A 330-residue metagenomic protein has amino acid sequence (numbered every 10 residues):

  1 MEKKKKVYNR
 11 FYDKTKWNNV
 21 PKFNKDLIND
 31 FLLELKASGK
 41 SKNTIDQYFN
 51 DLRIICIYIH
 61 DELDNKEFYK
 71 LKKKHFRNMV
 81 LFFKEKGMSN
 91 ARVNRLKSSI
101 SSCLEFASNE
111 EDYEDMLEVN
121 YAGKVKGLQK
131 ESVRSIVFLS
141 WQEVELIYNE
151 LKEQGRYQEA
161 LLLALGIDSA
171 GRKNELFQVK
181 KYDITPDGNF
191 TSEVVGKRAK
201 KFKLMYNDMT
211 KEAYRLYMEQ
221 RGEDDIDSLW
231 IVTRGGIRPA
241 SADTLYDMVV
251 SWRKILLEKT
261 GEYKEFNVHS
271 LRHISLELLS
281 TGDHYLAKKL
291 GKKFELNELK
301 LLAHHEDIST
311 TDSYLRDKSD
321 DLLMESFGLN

Functional and structural regions predicted by a protein language model:
F11-K14, I28-R134: N-terminal core-binding DNA-recognition domain of tyrosine recombinases/integrases
I45, I100, L162-L163, A170 (+2 more regions): Alpha-helix N-cap/helix-start motif at helix boundaries, enriched for small hydrophobics
L128-L146, R198-M209, E223-D227: DNA breakage-rejoining catalytic core of tyrosine-based enzymes
W141-K173: Basic, Lys/Arg- and aromatic-enriched nucleic-acid-binding interface segment
S169, N174, Q178-A213: Conserved tyrosine-mediated DNA breakage-rejoining catalytic core shared by Y-recombinases
G196-L216, D227-S251, E265-N267: C-terminal catalytic core of Y-nucleophile DNA break-rejoin enzymes
R198, A303-L329: Catalytic-site neighborhood detector that most strongly recognizes the C-terminal catalytic loop/helix of tyrosine
D247-L301, I308: Short, basic (Lys/Arg/His-rich) helix/loop patches that form interaction surfaces in the mid-to-C-terminal regions
